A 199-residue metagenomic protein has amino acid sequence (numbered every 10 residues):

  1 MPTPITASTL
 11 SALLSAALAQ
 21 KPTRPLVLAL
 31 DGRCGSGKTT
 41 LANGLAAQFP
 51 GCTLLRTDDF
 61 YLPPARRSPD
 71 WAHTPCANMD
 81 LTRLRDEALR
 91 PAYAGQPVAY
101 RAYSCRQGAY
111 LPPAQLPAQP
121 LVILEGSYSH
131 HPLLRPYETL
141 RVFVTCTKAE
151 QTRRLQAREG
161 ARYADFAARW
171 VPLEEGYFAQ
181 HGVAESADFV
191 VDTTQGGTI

Functional and structural regions predicted by a protein language model:
M1-L28: Extreme N-terminal, non-catalytic leader segments that precede Walker-type/kinase nucleotide-binding cores
R33: P-loop (Walker A) phosphate-binding loop of NTP-binding proteins
K38: Conserved lysine of the Walker
L41: Hydrophobic positions on the alpha1 helix immediately C-terminal to the Walker A/P-loop
G51-A65: Short beta-strand-centered segment that lines the nucleotide-binding/catalytic pocket of NTP-utilizing
A65-Y110, L121: Conserved nucleotide-sensing/catalytic segment adjacent to the nucleotide-binding pocket in NTP-handling enzymes
A109, P113, H131, A161-I199: Small-molecule kinase domains that catalyze NTP-dependent phosphoryl transfer to phosphate-bearing small molecules
A109-R158: ATP-dependent NMP and nucleoside kinases share a basic, alpha-helical "lid"
